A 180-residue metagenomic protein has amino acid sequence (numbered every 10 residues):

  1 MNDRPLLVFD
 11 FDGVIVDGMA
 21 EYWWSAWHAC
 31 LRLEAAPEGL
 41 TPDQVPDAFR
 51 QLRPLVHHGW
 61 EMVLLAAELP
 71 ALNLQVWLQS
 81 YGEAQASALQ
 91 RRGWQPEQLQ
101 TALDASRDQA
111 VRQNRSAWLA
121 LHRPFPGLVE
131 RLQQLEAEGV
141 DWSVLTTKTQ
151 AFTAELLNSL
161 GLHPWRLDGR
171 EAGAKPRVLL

Functional and structural regions predicted by a protein language model:
N2-V8: Extreme N-terminal starter segment of soluble prokaryotic enzymes
R4, G139, P164-R166: Short, well-ordered alpha-helix to beta-strand connector turns
V14-A154: Alpha-helical substrate-recognition element adjacent to the catalytic core
S143-L180: Substrate-recognition "cap/lid" segment bordering the active-site pocket of phosphatases
